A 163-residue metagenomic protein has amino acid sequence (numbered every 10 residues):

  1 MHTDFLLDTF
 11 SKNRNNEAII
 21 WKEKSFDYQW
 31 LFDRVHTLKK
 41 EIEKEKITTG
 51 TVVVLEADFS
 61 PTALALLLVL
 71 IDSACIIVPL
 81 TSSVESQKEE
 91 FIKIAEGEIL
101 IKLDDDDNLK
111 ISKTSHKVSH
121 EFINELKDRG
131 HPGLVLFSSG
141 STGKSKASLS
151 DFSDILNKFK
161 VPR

Functional and structural regions predicted by a protein language model:
M1-E17, G133: A short N-terminal helical cap/helix-turn-helix that marks the beginning of AMP-binding/adenylate-forming
L7, N15-K46: Conserved AMP-binding/adenylate-forming core of the ANL superfamily
R14, H116-F137: Conserved pre-ATP/AMP-binding loop-to-beta segment of ANL
R14-N16, T48-G50, E96-G97, R129-G133: A general structural motif
D27-Y28, E125, G133-K160: Conserved AMP-binding A3 loop
K40-S83: Conserved AMP-binding/adenylate-forming
L67-L68, I76-L109, L156-R163: Conserved ATP-dependent adenylate/AMP-binding module captured primarily in the ANL superfamily
